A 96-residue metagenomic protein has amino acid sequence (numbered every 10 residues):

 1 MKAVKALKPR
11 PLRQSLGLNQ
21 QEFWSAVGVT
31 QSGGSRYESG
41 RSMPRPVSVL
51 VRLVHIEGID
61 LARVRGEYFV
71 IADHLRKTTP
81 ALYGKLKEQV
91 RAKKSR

Functional and structural regions predicted by a protein language model:
M1-S15: A short, Lys/Arg-rich alpha-helix, primarily the initiator
P11, S25, R36, V49: DNA-binding alpha-helical recognition surfaces that contact promoter or target DNA
Q14, G28, S39-R41: Residue-level detection of the helix-turn-helix DNA-binding "recognition helix"
G17-S35: Short alpha-helical DNA-recognition segment
G40-L53: Short, basic-rich loop-to-helix N-cap that marks the start of a DNA-contacting helix
L53-I59: Short, basic amphipathic alpha-helical segments that act as recognition/interaction helices in nucleic-acid-binding
I59-R96: Short, charged recognition helix plus adjacent turn of helix-turn-helix-like nucleic-acid-binding domains
